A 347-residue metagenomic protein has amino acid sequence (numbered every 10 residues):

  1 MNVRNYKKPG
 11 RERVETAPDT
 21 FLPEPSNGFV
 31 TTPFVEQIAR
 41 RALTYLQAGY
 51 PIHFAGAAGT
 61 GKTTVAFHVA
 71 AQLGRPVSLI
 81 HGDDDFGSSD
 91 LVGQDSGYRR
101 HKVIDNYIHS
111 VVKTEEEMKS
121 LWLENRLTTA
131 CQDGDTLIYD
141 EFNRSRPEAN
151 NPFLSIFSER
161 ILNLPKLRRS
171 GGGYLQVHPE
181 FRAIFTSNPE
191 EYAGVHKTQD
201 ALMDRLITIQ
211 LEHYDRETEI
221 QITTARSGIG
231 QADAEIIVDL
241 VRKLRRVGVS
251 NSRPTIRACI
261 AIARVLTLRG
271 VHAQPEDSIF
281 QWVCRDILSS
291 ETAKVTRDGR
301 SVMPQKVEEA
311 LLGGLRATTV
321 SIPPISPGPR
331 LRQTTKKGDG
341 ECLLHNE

Functional and structural regions predicted by a protein language model:
M1-E347: C-terminal regulatory/interaction module of P-loop NTP-utilizing enzymes
